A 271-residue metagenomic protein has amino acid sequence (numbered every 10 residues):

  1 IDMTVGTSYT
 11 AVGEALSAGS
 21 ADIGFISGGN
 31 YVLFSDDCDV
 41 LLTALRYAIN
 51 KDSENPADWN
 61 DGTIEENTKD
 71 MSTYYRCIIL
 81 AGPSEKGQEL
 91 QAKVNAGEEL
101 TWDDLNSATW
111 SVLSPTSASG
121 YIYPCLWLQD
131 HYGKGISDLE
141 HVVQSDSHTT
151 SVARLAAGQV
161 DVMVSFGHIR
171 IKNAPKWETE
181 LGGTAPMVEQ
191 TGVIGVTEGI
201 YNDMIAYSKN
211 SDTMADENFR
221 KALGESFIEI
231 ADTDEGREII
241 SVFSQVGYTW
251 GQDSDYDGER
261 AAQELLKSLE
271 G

Functional and structural regions predicted by a protein language model:
D2-G6, I136, H141-V142, E235-V242: Surface-exposed patches in mature extracellular/periplasmic domains of secreted proteins
M3, G82-G87, K209-T213: Short loop segments at secondary-structure junctions
V5-Y9, G19-V32, D36-C38, L42-A48 (+3 more regions): Beta->alpha turn/N-cap motifs
A11, A15, S20, G29-L33 (+11 more regions): Extracytoplasmic/secreted proteins, especially bacterial periplasmic and envelope-associated proteins
T43-I78, E180-K221, S241, Q245-G247: Periplasmic-binding protein-like
L45-A118: A conserved helix-loop-strand patch within extracytoplasmic ligand-binding domains of the periplasmic binding
V94, E98-T101, N106-D216: Pocket-lining segment of extracytoplasmic ligand-binding domains
E217-G271: An extracytoplasmic/periplasmic, membrane-proximal ligand-sensing/linker region
